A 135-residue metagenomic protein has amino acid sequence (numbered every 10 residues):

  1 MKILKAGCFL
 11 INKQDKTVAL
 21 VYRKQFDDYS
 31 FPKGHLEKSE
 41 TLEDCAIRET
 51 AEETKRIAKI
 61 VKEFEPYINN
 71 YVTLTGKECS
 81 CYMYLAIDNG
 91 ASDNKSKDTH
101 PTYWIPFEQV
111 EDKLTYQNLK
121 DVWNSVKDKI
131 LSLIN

Functional and structural regions predicted by a protein language model:
M1-F31: N-terminal strand-loop-strand
F9, D121-N124: RNase H-like, metal-dependent ribonuclease domains
K24-F26, F31, K59-K62, Q109: Residue-level signal for pocket-adjacent positions within structured domains
P32, K38, K127: Functional cleft and adjacent loop/helix regions within the main domain that mediate ligand binding or catalysis
L36-V61, Y67-V122: Unchanged
P66-Y67, I130: Short secondary-structure capping/turn micro-motifs that flank functional sites
S125-L133: C-terminal alpha-helix
